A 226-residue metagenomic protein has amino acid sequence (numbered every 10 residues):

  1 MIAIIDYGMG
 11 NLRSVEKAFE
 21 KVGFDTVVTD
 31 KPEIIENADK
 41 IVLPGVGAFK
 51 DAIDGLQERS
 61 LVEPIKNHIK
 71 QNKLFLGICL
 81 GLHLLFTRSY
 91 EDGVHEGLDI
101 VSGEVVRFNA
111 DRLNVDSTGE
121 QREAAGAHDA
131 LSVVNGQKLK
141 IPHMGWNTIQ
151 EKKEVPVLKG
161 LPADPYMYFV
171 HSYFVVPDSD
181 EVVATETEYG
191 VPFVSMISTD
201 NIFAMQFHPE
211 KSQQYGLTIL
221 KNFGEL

Functional and structural regions predicted by a protein language model:
M1, T26-N37: Short acidic low-complexity segments
I2-F24, E210: N-terminal beta1-alpha1 ligand-phosphate binding loop
K21-V28, L56-R59, W146-K152, T187-E188: Short gly/ser/thr-rich secondary-structure transition/capping motifs
V42-P44: Structural motif
F49-D116, A125-L131, Q137-I141: Cysteine-nucleophile active-site neighborhood
K70, E104-L226: Amide-donor transfer/coupling interface in amidating biosynthetic enzymes
